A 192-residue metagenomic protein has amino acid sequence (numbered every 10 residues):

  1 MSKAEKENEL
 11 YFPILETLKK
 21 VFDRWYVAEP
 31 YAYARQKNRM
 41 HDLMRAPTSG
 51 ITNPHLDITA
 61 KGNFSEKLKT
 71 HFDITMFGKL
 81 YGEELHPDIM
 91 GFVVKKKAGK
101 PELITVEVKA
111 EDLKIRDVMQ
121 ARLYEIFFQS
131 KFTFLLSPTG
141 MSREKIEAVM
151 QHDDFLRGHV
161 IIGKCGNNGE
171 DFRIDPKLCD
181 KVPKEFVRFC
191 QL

Functional and structural regions predicted by a protein language model:
M1, L156-L192: Non-catalytic C-terminal interaction segments of nucleic acid-processing enzymes
M1-E16, R39: A short, highly charged nucleic-acid-interacting micro-segment common to nuclease and nuclease-linked defense proteins
P13, D88, M119-Q120: Well-ordered alpha-helical segments embedded in enzymatic catalytic cores
T17-L18, G169: Mixed-charge (Asp/Glu-Lys/Arg
F22-R24, S130: Short, high-confidence coil segments that cap the C-terminus of an alpha-helix and link into the following beta-strand
Y26-E102, L113, F172-F189: Active-site metal-binding core of divalent-cation-utilizing nuclease and nuclease-like domains
I104, K109-N167: Nucleic-acid nuclease catalytic cores
